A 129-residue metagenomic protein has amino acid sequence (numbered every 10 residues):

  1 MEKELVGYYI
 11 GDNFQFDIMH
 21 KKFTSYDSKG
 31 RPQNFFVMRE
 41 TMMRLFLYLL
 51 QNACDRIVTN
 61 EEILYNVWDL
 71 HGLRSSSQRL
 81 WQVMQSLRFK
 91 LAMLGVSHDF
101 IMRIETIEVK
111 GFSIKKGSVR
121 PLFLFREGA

Functional and structural regions predicted by a protein language model:
M1-I18, G30-F36, W81-A129: DNA-binding patch around the recognition helix
K21-T24: Hydrophobic residues embedded in beta-strands of well-ordered beta-sheets
Y26-S28, W68: Short glycine/proline-rich turn/loop motifs
Q33-V67, L87: Short amphipathic alpha-helical recognition elements used for nucleic-acid or partner binding across transcription
R56-I57, R74-S75, H98: Secondary-structure transition/capping residues
Y65-S75: Short helix-coil junctions and helix-kink-helix linkers
